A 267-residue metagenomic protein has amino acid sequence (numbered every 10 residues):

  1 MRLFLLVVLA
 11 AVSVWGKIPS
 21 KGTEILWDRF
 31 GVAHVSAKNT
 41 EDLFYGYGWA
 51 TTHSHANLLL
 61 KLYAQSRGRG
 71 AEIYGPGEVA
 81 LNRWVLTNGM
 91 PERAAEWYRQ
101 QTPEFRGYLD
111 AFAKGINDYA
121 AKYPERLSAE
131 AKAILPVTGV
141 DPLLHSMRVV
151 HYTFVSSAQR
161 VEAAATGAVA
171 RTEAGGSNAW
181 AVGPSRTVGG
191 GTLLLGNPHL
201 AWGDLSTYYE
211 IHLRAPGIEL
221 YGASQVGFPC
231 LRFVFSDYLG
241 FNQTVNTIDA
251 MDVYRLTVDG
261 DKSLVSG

Functional and structural regions predicted by a protein language model:
M1-V7: Sec-dependent signal peptide recognition, specifically the positively charged N-region followed immediately by
L9, A121, T187, D237 (+1 more regions): Residue-level marker of positions within ordered structural domains that often coincide with functionally constrained
I18-L205, G217, G222-S224, F228-R232: Substrate-recognition/specificity elements adjacent to catalytic centers across diverse enzyme folds
L43, L58-L60, Y209, L239 (+1 more regions): Generic secondary-structure boundary signal with a strong preference for alpha-helix termini
T207-A215: A short alpha/beta connector and helix-capping loop motif
E219-L220, S224-G267: Compact, glycine/acidic-enriched structural inserts
